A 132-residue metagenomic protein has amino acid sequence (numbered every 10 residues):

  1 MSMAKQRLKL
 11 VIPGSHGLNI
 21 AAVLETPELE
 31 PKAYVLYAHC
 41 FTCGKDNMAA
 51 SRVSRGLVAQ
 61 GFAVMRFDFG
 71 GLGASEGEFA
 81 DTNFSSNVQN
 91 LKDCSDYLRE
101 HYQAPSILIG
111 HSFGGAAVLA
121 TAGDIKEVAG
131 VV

Functional and structural regions predicted by a protein language model:
M1-E30: N-terminal cap/lid segment of alpha/beta-hydrolase-fold proteins
K32-C40: Short beta-strand element of the alpha/beta-hydrolase
Y37, A63-M65, I109, V132: Conserved Rossmann-like nucleotide-binding pocket used by diverse enzymes that bind dinucleotide cofactors
T42-S54: The serine-hydrolase catalytic nucleophile loop
K45, L72-Q103: Catalytic nucleophile-loop/oxyanion-hole region of alpha/beta-hydrolase and closely related hydrolase-like folds
S54-E76: Conserved alpha/beta-hydrolase
C94-V132: Primarily recognizes the serine-hydrolase "nucleophile elbow" in alpha/beta-hydrolase and SGNH/GDSL folds
